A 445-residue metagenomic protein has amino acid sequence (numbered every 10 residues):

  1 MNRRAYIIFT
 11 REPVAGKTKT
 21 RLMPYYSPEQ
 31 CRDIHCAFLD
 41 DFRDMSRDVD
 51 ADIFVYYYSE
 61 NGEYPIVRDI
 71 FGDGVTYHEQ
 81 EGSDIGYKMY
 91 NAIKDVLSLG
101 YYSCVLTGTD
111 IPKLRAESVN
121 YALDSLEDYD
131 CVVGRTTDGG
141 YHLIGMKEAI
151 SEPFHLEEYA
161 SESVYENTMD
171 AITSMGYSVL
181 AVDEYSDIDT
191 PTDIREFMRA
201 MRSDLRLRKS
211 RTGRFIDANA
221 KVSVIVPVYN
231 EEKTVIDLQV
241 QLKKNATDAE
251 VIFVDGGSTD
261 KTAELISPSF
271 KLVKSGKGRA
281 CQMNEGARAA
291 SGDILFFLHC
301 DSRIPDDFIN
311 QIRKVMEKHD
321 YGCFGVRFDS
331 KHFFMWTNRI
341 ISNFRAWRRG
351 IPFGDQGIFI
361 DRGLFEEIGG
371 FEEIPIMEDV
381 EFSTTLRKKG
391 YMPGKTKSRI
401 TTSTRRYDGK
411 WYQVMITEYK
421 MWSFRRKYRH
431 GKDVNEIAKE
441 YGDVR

Functional and structural regions predicted by a protein language model:
V14-S46, N230-K244: Short, well-formed alpha-helical segments that are part of the catalytic scaffolds of diverse glycosyltransferases
E60-E63, D255-A263, S302-R303: A conserved acidic beta->alpha catalytic loop
G86-A92, K274-A290: Glycine-rich, basic loop-to-helix element that forms the pyrophosphate-binding segment of sugar-nucleotide handling
C104, L295: Short aromatic/hydrophobic "clamp" motif used to bind/position activated sugar donors
T109-A122, K261, C300-K314, T384: Acidic donor-binding/catalytic loop of UDP-sugar-dependent glycosyltransferases, especially processive GT2
S125-V132, D306-F334: Conserved donor NDP-sugar-binding/catalytic core segment of glycosyltransferases
V132-D138, Y321-F333, S342-I360: A recurrent flexible, glycine/aromatic-enriched loop bordering the glycosyltransferase active site that acts as
R202-A220, T384-R445: Hydrophobic helical membrane-anchoring modules
